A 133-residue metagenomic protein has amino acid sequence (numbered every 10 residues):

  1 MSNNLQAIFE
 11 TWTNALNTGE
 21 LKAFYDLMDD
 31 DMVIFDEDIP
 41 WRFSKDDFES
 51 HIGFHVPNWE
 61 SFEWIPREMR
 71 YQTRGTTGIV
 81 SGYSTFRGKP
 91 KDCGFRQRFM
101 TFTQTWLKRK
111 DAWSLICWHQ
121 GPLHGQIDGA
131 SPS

Functional and structural regions predicted by a protein language model:
S2-N3, I8, L21-G75, Y83 (+1 more regions): A solvent-exposed, acidic/Ser-Thr-rich amphipathic alpha-helical stretch
I34-F35, V80, L115-C117: Short hydrophobic/aromatic-rich beta-strand segments that constitute the beta-sheet cores of beta-sandwich/beta-barrel
R67-T73, Q120-H124, S133: Glycine-rich beta-strand-turn "strand-cap" elements at beta-sheet edges
G82-K89: Generic short beta-strand segments
F99-D128: Short beta-strand edge/turn micro-motifs at domain boundaries
